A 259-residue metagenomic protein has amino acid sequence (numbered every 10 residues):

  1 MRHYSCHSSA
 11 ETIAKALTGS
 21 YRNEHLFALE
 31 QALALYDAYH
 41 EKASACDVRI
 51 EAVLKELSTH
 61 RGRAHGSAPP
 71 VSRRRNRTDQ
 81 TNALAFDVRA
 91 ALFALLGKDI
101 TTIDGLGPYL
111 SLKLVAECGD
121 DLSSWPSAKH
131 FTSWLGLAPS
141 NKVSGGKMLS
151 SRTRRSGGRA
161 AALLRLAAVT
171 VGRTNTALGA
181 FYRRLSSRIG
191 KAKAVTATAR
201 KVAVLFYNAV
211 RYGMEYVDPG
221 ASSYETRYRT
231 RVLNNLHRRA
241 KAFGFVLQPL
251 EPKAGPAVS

Functional and structural regions predicted by a protein language model:
M1-S259: A detector of single, family-specific signature residues that are central to catalytic or substrate-handling motifs
